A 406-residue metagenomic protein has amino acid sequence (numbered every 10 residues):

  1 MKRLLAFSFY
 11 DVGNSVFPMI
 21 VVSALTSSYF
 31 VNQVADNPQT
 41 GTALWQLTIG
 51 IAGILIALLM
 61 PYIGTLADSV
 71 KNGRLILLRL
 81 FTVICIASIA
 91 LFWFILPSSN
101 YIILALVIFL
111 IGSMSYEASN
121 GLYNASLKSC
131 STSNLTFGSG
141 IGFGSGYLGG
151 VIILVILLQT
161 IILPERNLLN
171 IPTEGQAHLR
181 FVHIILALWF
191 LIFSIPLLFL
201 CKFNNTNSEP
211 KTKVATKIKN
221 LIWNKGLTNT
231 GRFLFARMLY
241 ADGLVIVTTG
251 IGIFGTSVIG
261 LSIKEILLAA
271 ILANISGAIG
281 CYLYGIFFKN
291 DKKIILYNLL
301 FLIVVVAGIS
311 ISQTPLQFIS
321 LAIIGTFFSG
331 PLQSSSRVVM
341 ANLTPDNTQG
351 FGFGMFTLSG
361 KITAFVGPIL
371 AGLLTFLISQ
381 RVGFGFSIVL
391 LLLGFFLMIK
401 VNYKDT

Functional and structural regions predicted by a protein language model:
M1-L4, K202-F235: Juxtamembrane intracellular "pre-TM" segments in multi-pass secondary transporters
M19-T42, T249-I266: Short amphipathic helix-loop junctions that connect adjacent transmembrane helices in Major Facilitator Superfamily/SLC
Q39-A43, T132-F143, I263, D346-F356: Loop-to-transmembrane helix entry/capping segments in MFS-fold secondary transporters and related SLC/MFSD carriers
L58-N72, I279-K292, T375: Helix-to-loop junctions at the C-terminal end of transmembrane segments in multipass secondary transporters
R74, I161-L188, L373-L391: A membrane-interface helix-boundary motif in multi-pass transporters
I76-L91, K293-G308: Structural signature of the two symmetry-related core transmembrane helices
W93-V107, S310-L321: Helix-loop junctions at membrane interfaces in 12-TM secondary transporters
E117-S131, P331-T344: Intracellular juxtamembrane helix-capping segments at the cytosolic ends of symmetry-related transmembrane helices
